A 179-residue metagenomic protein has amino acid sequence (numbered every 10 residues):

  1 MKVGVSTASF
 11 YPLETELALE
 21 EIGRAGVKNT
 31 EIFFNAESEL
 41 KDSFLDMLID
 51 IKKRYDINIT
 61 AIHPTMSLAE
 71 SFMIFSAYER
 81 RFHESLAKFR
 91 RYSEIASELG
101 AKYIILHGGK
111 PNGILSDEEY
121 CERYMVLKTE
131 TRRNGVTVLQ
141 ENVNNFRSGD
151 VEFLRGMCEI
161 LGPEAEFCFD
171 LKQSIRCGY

Functional and structural regions predicted by a protein language model:
M1-S93, S97, R132, G162-E166: N-terminal pre-domain/capping segments
A8-T15, F33-M47, P111-E118, N144-D150 (+1 more regions): Acidic-and-aromatic substrate-binding clefts and catalytic sites of carbohydrate-active enzymes
N29-T30, I62, V126-Y179: Acidic/histidine-rich catalytic cores of soluble enzymes
P64-S67, A101, G109, V143: Beta-hairpin (beta-strand-turn-beta-strand) motif
M73-A77, N112, L139: Short amphipathic alpha-helical segments at helix-loop
A96-L115: Active-site groove signature of glycoside hydrolases
C121: N-terminal nucleotide/polyanion-binding subdomain common to many enzyme families
